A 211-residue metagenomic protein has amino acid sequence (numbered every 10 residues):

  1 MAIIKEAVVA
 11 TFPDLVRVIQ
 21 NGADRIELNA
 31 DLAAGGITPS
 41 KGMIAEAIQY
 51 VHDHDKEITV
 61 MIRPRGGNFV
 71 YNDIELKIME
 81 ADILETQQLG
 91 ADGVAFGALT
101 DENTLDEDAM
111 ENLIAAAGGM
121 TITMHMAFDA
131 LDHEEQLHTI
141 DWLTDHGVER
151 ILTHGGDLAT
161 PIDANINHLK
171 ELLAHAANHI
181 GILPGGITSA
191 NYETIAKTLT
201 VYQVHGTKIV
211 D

Functional and structural regions predicted by a protein language model:
M1-L32: N-terminal entry module detector
I3-A7, I26-L28, K56-I62, V94-F96 (+4 more regions): Hydrophobic faces of well-ordered beta-strands that scaffold small-molecule active sites in alpha/beta enzyme cores
A10-N21, V60, G67-E85, D129-H146 (+1 more regions): Catalytic cores of alpha/beta
F12-V16, L32-E57, D73-L76, L99-G118 (+3 more regions): Active-site-adjacent beta->alpha loops and helix N-cap segments on the catalytic face of soluble alpha/beta enzymes
D24-I37, E85-E102, H146-P161, I187 (+1 more regions): Glycine-rich phosphate-binding active-site loops on the catalytic face of alpha/beta enzymes
L32-A33, R65-G67: A short, flexible beta-alpha/helix-coil linker loop
A45, D101-T104, A109-N112, T123 (+2 more regions): Active-site pocket-lining/capping segments in soluble small-molecule metabolic enzymes
H54, L89, A117-M120, H146 (+1 more regions): Helix C-cap/helix->beta junction micro-motif
